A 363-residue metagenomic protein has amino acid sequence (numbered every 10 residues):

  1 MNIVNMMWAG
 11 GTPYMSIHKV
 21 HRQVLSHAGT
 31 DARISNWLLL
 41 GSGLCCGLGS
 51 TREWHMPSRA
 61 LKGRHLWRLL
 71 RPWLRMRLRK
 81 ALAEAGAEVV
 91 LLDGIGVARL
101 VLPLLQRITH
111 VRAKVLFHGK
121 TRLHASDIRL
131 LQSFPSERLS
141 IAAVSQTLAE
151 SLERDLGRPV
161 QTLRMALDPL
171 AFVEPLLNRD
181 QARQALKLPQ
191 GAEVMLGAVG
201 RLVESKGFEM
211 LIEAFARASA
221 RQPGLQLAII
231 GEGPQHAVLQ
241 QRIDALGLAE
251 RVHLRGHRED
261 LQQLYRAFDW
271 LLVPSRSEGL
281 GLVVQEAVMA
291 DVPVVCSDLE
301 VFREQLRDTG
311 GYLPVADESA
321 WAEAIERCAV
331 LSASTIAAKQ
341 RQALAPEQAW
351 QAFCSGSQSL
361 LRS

Functional and structural regions predicted by a protein language model:
M6-L70: N-terminal strand-loop element at the rim of the active site of nucleotide-sugar-dependent glycosyltransferases
M15-Q23, V194, A198-R217, P234-Q240: A conserved mid-protein helix/loop that constitutes part of the nucleotide-sugar donor-binding site
L91-R99: Short His-centered aromatic/hydrophobic patch
E150, R154, L167-A185: Acidic anion/phosphate-binding donor-loop and adjacent secondary structure in glycosyltransferase catalytic cores
H257, R276: Aromatic "clamp/platform" in nucleotide-sugar-dependent glycosyltransferases that forms part of the donor/acceptor
P293-C296, R303: Short hydrophobic beta-strand element within catalytic cores of glycosyltransferases and related nucleotide-activated
C296, G310-S319, I325-S332: Conserved acidic donor-binding segment of nucleotide-sugar-dependent glycosyltransferases
A333-R362: A charged, aromatic-enriched C-terminal amphipathic alpha-helix characteristic of glycosyltransferases across folds
